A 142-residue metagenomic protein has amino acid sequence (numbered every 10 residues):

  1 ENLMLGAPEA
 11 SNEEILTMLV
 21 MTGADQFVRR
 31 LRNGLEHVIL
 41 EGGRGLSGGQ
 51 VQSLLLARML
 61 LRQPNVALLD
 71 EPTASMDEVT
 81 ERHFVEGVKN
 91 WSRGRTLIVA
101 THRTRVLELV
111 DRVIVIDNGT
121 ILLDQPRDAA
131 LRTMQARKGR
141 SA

Functional and structural regions predicted by a protein language model:
E1-E41, V85-E86, G94: ABC ATPase nucleotide-binding domain helical subdomain, centered on the C-loop/LSGGQ "ABC signature"
Q63: Conserved catalytic motifs of ABC-family nucleotide-binding domains
A67-D70: Catalytic Walker B motif of ABC-type/P-loop ATPase nucleotide-binding domains
E78-V79: Helix N-cap at the start of a conserved alpha-helix in ABC-type nucleotide-binding domains
K89-V99, L107: Conserved catalytic loops of ABC-family nucleotide-binding domains
E108-V115: Conserved catalytic segment of ABC-fold P-loop ATPases
